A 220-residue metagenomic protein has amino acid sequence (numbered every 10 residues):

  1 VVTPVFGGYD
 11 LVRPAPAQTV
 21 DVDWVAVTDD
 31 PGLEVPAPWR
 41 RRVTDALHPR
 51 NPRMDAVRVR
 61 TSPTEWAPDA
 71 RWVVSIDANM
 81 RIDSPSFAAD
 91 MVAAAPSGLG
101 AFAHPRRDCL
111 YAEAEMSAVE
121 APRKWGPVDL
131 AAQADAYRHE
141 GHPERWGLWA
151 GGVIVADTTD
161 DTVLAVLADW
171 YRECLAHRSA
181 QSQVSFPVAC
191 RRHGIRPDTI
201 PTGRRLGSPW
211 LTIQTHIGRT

Functional and structural regions predicted by a protein language model:
V1-T220: Glycosyltransferase catalytic domains, chiefly GT-A lineage
